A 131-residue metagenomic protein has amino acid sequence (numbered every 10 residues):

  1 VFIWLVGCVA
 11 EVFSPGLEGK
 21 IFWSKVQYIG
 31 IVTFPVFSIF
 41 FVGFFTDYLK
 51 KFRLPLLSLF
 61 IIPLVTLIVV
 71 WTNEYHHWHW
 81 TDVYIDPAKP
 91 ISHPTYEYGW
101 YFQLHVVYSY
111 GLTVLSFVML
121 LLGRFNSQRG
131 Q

Functional and structural regions predicted by a protein language model:
V1-K89, T95-V114: Individual alpha-helical transmembrane segments in multi-pass integral membrane proteins
S116-M119: Membrane-water interface of transmembrane alpha-helices
L121-Q131: Membrane-helix boundary/juxtamembrane motif in polytopic membrane proteins
